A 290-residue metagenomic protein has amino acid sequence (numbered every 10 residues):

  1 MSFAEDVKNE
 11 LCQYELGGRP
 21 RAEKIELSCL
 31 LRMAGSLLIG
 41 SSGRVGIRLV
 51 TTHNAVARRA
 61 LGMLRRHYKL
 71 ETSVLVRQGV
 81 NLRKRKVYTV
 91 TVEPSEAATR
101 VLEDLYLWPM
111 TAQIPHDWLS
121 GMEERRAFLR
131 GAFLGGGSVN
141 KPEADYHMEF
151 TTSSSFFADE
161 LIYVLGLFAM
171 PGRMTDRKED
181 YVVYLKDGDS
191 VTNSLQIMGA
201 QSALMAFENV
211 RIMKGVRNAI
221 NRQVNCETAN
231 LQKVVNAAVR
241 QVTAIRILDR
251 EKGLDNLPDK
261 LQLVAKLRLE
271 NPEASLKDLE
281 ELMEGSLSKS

Functional and structural regions predicted by a protein language model:
M1-R100: N-terminal low-complexity or simple alpha-helical regulatory segments that function as activation/interaction modules
L16-K24, L119-R125, D255-D259: Structural motif
I25-M33, A127-G135, K266: Short, hydrophobic/amphipathic alpha-helical patches that form generic packing surfaces within helical domains
A34-S41, G137-P142, E273-A274: Short helix-capping/linker segments at secondary-structure and domain boundaries
S41-R48, E143-D145, S275-L279: Short acidic, hydrophobic short linear motifs in intrinsically disordered regions
L49-T51, E149-S153, E281-L287: Short helix-coil junctions and helix-kink-helix linkers
A57-R58, G62-L82, T89-E208: DNA-contacting interfaces and partner/effector-binding or oligomerization modules in DNA-centric proteins
I197-K289: Extended mid-to-C-terminal alpha-helical interaction segments
